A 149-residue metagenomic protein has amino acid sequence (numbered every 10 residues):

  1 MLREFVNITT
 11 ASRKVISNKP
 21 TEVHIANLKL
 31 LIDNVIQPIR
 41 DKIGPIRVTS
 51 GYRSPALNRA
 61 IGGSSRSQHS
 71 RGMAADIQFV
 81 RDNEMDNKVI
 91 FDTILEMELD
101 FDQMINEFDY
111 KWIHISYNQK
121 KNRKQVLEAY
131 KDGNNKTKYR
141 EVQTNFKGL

Functional and structural regions predicted by a protein language model:
M1-R40, Y130-L149: Extracytoplasmic cell-surface/polysaccharide-interacting catalytic and binding patches
K19-E22, S65, F91-D92: Aromatic-rich, lipid-facing transmembrane alpha helices and their immediate juxtamembrane interface loops in integral
N34-I61: Extended, low-complexity, intrinsically disordered C-terminal regulatory tails of eukaryotic serine/threonine kinases
I46, A75, I113: A broad, low-specificity signal marking well-ordered, structured residues that form hydrophobic/aromatic
T49-S50, Q68, Q103-F108: Short beta-strand
A56-G72: Charged, often glycine-rich, active-site loop that binds/positions anionic groups
S70-V80: Catalytic metal-binding acidic patch
F79-L149: Catalytic cores and adjacent binding grooves of peptidoglycan-active enzymes
